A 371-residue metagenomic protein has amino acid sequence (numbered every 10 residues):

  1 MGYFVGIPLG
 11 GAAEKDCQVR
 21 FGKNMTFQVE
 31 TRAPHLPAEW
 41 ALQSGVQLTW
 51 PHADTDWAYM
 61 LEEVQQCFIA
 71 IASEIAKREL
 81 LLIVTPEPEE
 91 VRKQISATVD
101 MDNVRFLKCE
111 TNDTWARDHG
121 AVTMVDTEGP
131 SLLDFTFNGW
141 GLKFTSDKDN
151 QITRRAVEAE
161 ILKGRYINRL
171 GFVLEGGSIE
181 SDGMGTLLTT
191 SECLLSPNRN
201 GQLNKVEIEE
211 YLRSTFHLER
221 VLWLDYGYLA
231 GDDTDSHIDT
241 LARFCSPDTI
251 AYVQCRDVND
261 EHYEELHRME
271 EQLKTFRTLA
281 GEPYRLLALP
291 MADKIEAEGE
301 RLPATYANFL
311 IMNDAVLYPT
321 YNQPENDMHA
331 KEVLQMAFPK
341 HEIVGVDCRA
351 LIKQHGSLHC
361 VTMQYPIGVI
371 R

Functional and structural regions predicted by a protein language model:
A12-A13: Ala/Thr-enriched low-complexity intrinsically disordered regions
F21-R371: The feature marks the mature, well-folded catalytic cores of soluble enzymes
